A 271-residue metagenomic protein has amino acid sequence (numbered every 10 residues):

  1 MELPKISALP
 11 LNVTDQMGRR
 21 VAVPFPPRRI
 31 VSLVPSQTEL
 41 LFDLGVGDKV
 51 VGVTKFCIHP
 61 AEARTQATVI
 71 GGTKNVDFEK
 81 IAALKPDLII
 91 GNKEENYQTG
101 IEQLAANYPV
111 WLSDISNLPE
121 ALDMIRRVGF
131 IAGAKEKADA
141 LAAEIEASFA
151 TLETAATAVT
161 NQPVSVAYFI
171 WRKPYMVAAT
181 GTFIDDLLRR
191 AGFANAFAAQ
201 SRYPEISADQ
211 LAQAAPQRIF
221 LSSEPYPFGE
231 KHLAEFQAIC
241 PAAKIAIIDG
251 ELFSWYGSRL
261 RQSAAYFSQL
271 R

Functional and structural regions predicted by a protein language model:
E2-L3, P10-T14, R28-G100: A short, structured surface patch at a secondary-structure boundary
I6-V13, R19-V23, R29, L88 (+4 more regions): Extracytoplasmic substrate-binding proteins
V34, T54, K93-E94, Q200 (+2 more regions): Short secondary-structure boundary segments
T54, G181-P204, I245-I247: His/Asp/Glu-enriched short active-site or ligand-binding loop at hydrolase and phosphoryl-transfer sites
E79-K85, S207-A215: Short helices/loops that flank or line small-molecule/ion binding pockets
K85-I89, F193, A215-I219: Alpha-to-beta junction loops
G100-L104, E230-P241: Short, aromatic/basic amphipathic alpha-helical patches
